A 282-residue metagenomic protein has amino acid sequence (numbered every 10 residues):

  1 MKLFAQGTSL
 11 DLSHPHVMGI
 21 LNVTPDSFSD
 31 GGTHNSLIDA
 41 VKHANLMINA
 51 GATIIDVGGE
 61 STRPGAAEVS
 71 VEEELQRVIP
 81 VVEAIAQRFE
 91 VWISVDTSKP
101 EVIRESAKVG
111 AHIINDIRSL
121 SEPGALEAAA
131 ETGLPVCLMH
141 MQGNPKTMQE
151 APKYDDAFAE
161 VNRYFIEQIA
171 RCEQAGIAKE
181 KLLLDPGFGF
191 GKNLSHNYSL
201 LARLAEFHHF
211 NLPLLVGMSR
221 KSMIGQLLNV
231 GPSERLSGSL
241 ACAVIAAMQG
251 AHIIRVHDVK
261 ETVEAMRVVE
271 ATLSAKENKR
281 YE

Functional and structural regions predicted by a protein language model:
M1-K2: Extended, charged alpha/beta regions that create polyanion-binding interfaces
A5-Q6, L12, S29-I38, K42-H43 (+6 more regions): Active-site-adjacent loop and "lid" segments of alpha/beta metabolic enzymes
K42-G58: Catalytic domains of carbohydrate-active enzymes, especially glycoside hydrolases
V91, A178-K181: Short acidic capping loops at alpha-helix termini that bridge into adjacent secondary structure
